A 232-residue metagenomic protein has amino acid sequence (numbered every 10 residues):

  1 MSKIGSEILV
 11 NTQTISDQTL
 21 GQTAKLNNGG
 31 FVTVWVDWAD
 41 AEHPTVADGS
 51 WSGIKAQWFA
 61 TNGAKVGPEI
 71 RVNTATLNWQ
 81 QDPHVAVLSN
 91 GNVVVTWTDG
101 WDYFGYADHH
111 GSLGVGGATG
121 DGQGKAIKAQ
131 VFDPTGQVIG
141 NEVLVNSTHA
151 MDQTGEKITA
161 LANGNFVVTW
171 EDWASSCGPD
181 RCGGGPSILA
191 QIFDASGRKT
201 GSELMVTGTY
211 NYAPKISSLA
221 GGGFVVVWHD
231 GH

Functional and structural regions predicted by a protein language model:
M1-H232: Extracellular, repeat-based ectodomains that mediate carbohydrate processing or recognition
